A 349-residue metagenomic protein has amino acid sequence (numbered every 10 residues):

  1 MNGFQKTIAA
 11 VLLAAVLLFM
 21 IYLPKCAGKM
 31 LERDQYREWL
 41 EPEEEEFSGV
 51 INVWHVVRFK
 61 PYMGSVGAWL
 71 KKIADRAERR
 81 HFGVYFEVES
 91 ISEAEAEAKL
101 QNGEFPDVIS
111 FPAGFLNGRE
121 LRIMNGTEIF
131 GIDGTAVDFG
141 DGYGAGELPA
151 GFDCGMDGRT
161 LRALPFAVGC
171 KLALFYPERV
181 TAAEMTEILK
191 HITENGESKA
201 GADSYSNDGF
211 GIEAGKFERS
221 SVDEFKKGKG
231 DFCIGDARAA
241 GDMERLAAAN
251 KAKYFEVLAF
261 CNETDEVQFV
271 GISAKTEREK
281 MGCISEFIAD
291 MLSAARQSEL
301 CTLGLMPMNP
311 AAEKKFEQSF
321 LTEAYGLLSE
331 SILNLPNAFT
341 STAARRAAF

Functional and structural regions predicted by a protein language model:
M1-F115: Conserved N-terminal structural module of periplasmic/extracytoplasmic solute-binding proteins
V56, E213-E279: Extracytoplasmic/periplasmic substrate-binding proteins
V66, C301-F349: C-terminal capping/gating helix-and-loop segments adjacent to ligand/active sites or protein-protein/ligand interfaces
W69, E184, R278-M291: Short amphipathic alpha-helical coupling segments at ligand-binding clamshell hinges and other catalytic/signaling
F111-L172, Y254-A259: Hinge/lid segment of periplasmic solute-binding proteins
D153-E224, T276: Helix-loop-helix "hinge/cap" segment bordering the ligand-binding cleft or interdomain interface
A173-R179, C261-K280, E299-T302, N309-A311: A bilobed periplasmic-binding-protein/Venus flytrap-type ligand-binding module shared by bacterial periplasmic
E194-S198, I288-K314: Periplasmic-binding protein-like
